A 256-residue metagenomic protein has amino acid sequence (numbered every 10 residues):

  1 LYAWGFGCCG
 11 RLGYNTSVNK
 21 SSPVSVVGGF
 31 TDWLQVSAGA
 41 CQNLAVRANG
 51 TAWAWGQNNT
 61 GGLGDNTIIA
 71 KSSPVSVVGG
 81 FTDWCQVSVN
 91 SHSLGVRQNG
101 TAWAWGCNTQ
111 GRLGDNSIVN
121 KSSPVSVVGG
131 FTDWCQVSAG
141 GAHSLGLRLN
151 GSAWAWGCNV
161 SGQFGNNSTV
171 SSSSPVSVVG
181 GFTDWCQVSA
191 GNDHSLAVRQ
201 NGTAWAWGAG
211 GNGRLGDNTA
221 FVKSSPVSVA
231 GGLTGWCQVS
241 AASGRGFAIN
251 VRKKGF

Functional and structural regions predicted by a protein language model:
Y2-S22, W55-S72, W105-S123, W156-S174 (+1 more regions): Short glycine/serine- and acidic-residue-enriched loop/turn motifs that recur at repeat junctions
A3, Q42-A45, A54, H92-G95 (+7 more regions): Conserved core positions of repeat-based scaffolds
F6-C8, C41, A48, Q57-N59 (+10 more regions): Short loop/turn segments immediately following the C-termini of beta-strands
V27-G28, V78-G79, V128-G129, V179-G180 (+1 more regions): Surface loop/turn motifs at the tips and blade-to-blade linkers of beta-strand repeat domains
C237-F256: Blade-level signature of beta-propeller repeat domains, shared across WD40, Kelch, NHL, RCC1 and BNR/Asp-box propellers
